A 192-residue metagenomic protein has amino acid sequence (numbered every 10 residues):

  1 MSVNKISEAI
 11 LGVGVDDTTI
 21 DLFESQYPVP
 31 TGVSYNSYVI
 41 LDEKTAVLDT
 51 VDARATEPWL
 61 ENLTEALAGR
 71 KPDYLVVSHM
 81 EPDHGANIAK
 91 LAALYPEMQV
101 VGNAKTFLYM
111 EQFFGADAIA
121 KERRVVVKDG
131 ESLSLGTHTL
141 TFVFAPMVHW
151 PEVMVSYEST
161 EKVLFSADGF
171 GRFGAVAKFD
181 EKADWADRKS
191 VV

Functional and structural regions predicted by a protein language model:
V3-E65, V155-E158, K162-S166: Conserved beta-strand hairpin/beta-sheet module of binuclear metal-dependent hydrolase folds, prominently
N4-E8, V101-V153: Metallo-beta-lactamase
E43, R54-V101: Active-site metal-binding motif and surrounding structural segment of the metallo-beta-lactamase
H79, G102-T106, F144, E158 (+1 more regions): Glycine-rich, histidine-containing beta strand-loop boundary motifs that form or position
T160, D187-R188: Extended recognition/assembly regions associated with phosphoester-bond processing machinery
F170-R172, F179: Mobile "lid/hinge" segments at catalytic clefts and subdomain interfaces of large enzymes
A177-D187: A short alpha/beta connector and helix-capping loop motif
V191: Conserved small/polar residues in nucleotide/adenosyl-binding loops
